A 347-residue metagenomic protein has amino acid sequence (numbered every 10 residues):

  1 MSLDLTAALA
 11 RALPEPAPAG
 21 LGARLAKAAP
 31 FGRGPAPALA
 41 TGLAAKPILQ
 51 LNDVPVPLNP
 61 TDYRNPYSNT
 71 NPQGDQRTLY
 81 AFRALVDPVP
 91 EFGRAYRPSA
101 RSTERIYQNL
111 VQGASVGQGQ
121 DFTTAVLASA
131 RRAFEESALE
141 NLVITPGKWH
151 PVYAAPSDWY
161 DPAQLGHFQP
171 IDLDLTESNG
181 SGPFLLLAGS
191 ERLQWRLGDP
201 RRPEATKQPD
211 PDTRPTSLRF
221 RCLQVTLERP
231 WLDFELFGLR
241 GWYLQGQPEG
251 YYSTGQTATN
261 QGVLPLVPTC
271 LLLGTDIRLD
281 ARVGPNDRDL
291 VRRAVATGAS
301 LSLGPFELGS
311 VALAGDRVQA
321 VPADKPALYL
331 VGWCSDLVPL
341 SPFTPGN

Functional and structural regions predicted by a protein language model:
M1-D199, K207-L232, N347: An N-terminally focused, membrane-permeabilizing/fusogenic/translocator signature enriched in pore-forming
E140, I144-A294, A312-N347: Membrane pore-forming effector domains from diverse proteins
V295-A299: Hydrophobic, lipid-facing positions within transmembrane beta-strands of outer-membrane proteins
L301-V311: C-terminal catalytic or substrate-handling cores of phosphate/nucleotide- and metal-cofactor-dependent proteins acting
